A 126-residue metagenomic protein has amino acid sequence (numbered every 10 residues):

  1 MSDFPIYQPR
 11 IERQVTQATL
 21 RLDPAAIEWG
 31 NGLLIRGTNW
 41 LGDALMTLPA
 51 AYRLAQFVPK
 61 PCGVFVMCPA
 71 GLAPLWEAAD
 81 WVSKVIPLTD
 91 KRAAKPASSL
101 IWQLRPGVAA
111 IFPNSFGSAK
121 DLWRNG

Functional and structural regions predicted by a protein language model:
M1-G126: Catalytic machinery of carbohydrate-active enzymes, primarily nucleotide-sugar-dependent glycosyltransferases
